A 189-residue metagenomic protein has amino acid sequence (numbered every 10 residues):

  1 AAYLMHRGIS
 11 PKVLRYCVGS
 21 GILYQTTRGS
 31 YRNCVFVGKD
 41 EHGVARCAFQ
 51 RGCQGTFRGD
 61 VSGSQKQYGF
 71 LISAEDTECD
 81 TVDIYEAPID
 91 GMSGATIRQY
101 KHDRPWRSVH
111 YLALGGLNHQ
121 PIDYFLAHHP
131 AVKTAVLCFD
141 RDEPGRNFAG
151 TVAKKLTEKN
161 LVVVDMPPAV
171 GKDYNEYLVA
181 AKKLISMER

Functional and structural regions predicted by a protein language model:
A1-C34: TOPRIM metal-binding catalytic domain and adjacent DNA-binding surface shared by DnaG-type primases
A2, M92, K154: Surface-exposed charge patches
Y3, R7-I9, K39, I97 (+1 more regions): Generic structural signal for bulky hydrophobic/aromatic residues embedded in well-ordered secondary structure
S10-P11, G21, G63, H129 (+2 more regions): Helix N-terminus capping/helix-initiation residues
I22, G69-L71, D173-Y177: Residue-level preference for alpha-helix termini and adjacent loops
Q25-H128: Phosphate-handling DNA/RNA-contact segment within nucleic-acid enzymes
D80, T96-R189: TOPRIM fold recognition
